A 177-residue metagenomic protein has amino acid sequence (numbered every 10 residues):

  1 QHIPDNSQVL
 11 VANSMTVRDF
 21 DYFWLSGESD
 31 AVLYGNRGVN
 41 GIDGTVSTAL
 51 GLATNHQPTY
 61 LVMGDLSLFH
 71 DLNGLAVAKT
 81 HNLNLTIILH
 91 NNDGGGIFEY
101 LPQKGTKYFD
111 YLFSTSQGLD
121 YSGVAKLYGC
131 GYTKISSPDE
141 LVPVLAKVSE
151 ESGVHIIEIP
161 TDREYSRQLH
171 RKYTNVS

Functional and structural regions predicted by a protein language model:
Q1-D30, G35-R37: Cofactor-pocket helix-loop regions in the catalytic cores of large enzyme subunits
W24-S177: Thiamine diphosphate
